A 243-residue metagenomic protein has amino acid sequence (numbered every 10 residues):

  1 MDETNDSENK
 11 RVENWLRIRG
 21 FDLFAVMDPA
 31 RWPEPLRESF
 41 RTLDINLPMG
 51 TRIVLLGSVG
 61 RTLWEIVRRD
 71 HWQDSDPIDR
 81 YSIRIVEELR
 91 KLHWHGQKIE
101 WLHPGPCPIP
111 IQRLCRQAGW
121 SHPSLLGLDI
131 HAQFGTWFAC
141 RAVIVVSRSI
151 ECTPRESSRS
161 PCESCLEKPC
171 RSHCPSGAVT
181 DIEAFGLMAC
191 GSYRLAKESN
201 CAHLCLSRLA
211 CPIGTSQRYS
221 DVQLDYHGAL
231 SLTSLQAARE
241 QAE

Functional and structural regions predicted by a protein language model:
M1-S164, A202-H203, R218-E243: Auxiliary alpha/beta "docking" domains used to position bulky ligands
E167-S192, E198-E243: Iron-sulfur cluster-binding cysteine motifs and their immediate structural context in ferredoxin-like electron-transfer
